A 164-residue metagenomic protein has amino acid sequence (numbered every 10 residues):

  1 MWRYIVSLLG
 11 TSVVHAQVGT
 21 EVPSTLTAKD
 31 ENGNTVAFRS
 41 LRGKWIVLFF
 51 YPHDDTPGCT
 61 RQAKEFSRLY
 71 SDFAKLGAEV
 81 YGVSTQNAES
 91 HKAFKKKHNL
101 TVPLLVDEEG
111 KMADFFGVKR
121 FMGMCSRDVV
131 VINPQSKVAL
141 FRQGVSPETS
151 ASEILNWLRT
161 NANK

Functional and structural regions predicted by a protein language model:
I5-R39: N-terminal "domain-start" segment that seeds a small globular fold
V22, W45, M124-S126: Short, small/polar residue-rich loop motifs at catalytic or cofactor-binding pockets
F38-T60: Short active-site neighborhood of thiol/selenol oxidoreductases, capturing the structured segment around
T60-H98, E109-D114: Structural microenvironment flanking redox-active thiols in thiol-disulfide oxidoreductases
T101-V102, R120-V130: Structural micro-motif
P103-D107: Short acidic-hydrophobic, aromatic-tinged amphipathic segments that line or gate anion-handling sites
C125-K164: Thiol-/selenol-based redox modules, centered on thioredoxin-like and closely related oxidoreductase domains
